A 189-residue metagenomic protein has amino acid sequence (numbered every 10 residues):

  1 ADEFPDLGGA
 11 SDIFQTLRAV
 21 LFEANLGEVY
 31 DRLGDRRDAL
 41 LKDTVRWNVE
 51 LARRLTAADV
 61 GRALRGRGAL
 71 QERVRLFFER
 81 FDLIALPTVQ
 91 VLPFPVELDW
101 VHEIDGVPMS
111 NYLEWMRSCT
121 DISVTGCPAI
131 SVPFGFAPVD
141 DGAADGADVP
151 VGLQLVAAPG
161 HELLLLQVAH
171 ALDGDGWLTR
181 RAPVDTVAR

Functional and structural regions predicted by a protein language model:
A1-P5: Acidic-enriched catalytic cores of C-N bond-cleaving enzymes acting on peptides and small amides
L7-G8, V91-F94: Short, active-site-adjacent cap segments at secondary-structure transitions
F14, R62, F94-M116: Short, surface-exposed loop/helix-turn segments at secondary-structure junctions that function as lids/hinges flanking
T16-R75, V91, S131-P150: Short helix-loop capping/hinge segments that flank enzyme active sites or metal/cofactor-binding pockets
W47, Q71, W100, W115-S118: Tryptophan-centric aromatic hotspots in well-structured domains and transmembrane helices
E50, G61-L64, E72-R75, R80 (+1 more regions): Structural helix-boundary/capping segments
L113-T125: Hydrophobic alpha-helical segments in the ANL/AMP-binding
